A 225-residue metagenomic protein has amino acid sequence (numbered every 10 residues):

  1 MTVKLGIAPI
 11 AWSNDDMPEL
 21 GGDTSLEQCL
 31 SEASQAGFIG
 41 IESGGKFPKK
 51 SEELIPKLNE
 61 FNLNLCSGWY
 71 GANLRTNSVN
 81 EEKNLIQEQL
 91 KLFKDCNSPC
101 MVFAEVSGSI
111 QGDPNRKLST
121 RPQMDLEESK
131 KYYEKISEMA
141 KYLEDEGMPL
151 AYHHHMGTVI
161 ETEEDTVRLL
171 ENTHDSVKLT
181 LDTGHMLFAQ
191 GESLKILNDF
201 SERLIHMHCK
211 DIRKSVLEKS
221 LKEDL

Functional and structural regions predicted by a protein language model:
M1-C100, E138, D145, D175-K178: N-terminal pre-domain/capping segments
K4-P9, C66, C100-V106, S201-K214: Non-cysteine beta-strand/loop elements that form the S-adenosyl-L-methionine
I10-W12, G44-K46, Y70-R75, V106-G108 (+3 more regions): Active-site beta-loop-alpha junctions enriched in small/polar residues
P18-D23, V79, N115, E163 (+1 more regions): Gly/Pro-rich active-site loop or hairpin
K50-E52, T166, Q190: Short, well-ordered alpha-helical microsegments
S51, Q111, L217: Glycine/Thr-rich phosphate-binding loops of Rossmann-like dinucleotide-binding domains
N59-F61, N84-L85, S119-T120, R168-L170 (+2 more regions): Short, hinge-like loop/turn segments at secondary-structure boundaries
N80-L181, F188: Active-site acidic/histidine proton-transfer and metal-coordination neighborhood in alpha/beta enzyme cores
